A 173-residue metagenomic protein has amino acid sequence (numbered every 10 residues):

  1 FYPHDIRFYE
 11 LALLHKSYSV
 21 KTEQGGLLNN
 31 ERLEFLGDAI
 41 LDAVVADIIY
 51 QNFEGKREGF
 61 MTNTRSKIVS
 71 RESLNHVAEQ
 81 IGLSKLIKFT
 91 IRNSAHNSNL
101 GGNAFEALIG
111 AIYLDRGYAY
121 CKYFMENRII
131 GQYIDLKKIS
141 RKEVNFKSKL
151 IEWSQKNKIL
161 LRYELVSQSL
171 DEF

Functional and structural regions predicted by a protein language model:
F1-F173: Double-stranded RNA-binding/processing signature
